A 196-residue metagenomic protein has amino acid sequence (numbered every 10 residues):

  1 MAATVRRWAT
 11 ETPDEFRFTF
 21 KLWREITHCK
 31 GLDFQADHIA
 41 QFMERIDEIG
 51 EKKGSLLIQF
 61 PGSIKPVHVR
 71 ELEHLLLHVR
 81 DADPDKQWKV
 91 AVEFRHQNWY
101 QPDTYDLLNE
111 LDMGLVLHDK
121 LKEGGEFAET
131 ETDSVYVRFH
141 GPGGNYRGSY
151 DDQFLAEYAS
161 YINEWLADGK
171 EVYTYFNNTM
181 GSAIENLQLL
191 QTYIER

Functional and structural regions predicted by a protein language model:
M1-R196: Residues lining hydrophobic/aromatic ligand-binding pockets adjacent to catalytic sites
